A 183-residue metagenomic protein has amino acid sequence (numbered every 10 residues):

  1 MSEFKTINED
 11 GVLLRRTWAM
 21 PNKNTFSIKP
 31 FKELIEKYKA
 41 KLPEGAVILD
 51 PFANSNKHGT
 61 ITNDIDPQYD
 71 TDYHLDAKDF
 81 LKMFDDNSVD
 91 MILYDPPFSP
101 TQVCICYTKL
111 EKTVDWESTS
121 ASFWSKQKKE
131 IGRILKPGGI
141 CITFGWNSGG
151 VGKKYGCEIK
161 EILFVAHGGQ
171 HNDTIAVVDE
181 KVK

Functional and structural regions predicted by a protein language model:
M1-N63, Q170-T174: S-adenosyl-L-methionine
G45, L135-C141: Short glycine-dipeptide loop
A53-F80: Class I SAM-dependent methyltransferase SAM/SAH-binding core
K78-Y94, P100: A short acidic, Gly/Pro-enriched loop at the edge of an enzyme's catalytic core that lines a small-molecule cofactor
P96-P97, F144-N147: Short strand-turn motif at the edge of the Rossmann-like AdoMet-binding core
P100-Q102, G150: Short glycine-rich, flexible loops that bind phosphorylated cofactors or substrates
T108-P137: A short glycine-rich, Lys/Arg-flanked "PGG" loop and its adjoining helix->strand segment in the class I
G149-K183: Class I S-adenosyl-L-methionine
